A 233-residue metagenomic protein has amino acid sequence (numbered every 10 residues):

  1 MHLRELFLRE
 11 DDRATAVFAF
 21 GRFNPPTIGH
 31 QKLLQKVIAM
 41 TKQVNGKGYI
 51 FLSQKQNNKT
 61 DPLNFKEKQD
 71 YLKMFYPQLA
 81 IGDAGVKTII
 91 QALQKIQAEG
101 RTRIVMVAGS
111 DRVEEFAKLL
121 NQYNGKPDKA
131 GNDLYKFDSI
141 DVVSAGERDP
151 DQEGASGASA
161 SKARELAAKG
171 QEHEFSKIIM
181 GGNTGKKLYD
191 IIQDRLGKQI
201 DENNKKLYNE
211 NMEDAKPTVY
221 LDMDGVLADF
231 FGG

Functional and structural regions predicted by a protein language model:
H2-E210: Nucleotidyltransferase catalytic core that binds NTPs
A215-G233: Active-site neighborhood of HAD-like aspartate-dependent phosphohydrolases
